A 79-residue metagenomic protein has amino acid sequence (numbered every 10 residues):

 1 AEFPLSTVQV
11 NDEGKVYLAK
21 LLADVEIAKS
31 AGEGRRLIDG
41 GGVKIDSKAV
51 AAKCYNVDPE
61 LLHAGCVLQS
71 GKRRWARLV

Functional and structural regions predicted by a protein language model:
A1-V79: Conserved nucleotide- and phosphate/pyrophosphate-binding catalytic cores in adenylate/nucleotidyl-handling enzymes
